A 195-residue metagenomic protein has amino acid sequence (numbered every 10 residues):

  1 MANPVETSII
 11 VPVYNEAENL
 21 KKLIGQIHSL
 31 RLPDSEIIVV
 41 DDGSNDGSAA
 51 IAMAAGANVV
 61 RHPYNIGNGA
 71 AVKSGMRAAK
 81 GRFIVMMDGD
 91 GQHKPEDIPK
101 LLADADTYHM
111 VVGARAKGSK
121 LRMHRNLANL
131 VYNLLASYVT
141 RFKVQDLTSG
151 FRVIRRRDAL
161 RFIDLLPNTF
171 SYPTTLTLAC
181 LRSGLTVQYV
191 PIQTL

Functional and structural regions predicted by a protein language model:
E6-S8, E36, T175: Cell-envelope/extracellular polymer assembly enzymes that use nucleotide-activated donors
S8-P12, I38-V39, R61: Short hydrophobic beta-strand elements that form part of the catalytic alpha/beta core underpinning NDP-sugar/donor
V11-I24, G43: Active-site beta-to-alpha loop of glycosyltransferases that engages the nucleotide-sugar donor
G25-D34: Short, acidic, metal-binding catalytic loop of nucleotide-sugar glycosyltransferases
D41-A49, G91: A conserved acidic beta->alpha catalytic loop
V60, Y64-A78, F83, P95-F170 (+1 more regions): Acceptor/aglycone-binding surface of glycosyltransferases and processive sugar-polymer synthases
K143, L165-N168, T177-T194: Catalytic donor-sugar/metal-binding loop of nucleotide-sugar-dependent glycosyltransferases
